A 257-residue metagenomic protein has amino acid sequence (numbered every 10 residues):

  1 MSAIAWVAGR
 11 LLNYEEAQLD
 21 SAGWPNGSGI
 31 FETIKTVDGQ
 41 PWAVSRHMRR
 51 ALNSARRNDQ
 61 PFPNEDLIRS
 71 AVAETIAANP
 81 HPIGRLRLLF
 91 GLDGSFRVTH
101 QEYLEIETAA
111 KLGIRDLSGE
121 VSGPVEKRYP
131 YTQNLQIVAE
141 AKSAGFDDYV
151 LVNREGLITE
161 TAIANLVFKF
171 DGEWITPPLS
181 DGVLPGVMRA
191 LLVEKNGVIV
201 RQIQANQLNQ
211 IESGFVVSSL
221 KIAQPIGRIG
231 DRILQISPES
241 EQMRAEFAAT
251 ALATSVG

Functional and structural regions predicted by a protein language model:
M1-A78, G91-G257: Helix-start/capping segments and mature chain N-termini
H81-L86, A139: Hydrophobic alpha-helical interaction segments
